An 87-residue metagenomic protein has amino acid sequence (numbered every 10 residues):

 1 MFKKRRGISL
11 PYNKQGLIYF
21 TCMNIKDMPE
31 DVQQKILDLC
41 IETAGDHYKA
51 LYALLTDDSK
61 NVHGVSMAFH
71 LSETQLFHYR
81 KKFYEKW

Functional and structural regions predicted by a protein language model:
M1-E42, H63: N-terminal interaction/assembly modules
K4-R6, G16, M23, Y52 (+3 more regions): Generic alpha-helical secondary structure signal
I25, G45, A50-L51, V65 (+1 more regions): Generic low-polarity alpha-helical segments
I36-D38, E42, L51, L71 (+1 more regions): Generic hydrophobic secondary-structure signal
E42-K60: Short amphipathic alpha helix immediately N-terminal
D57-T74: Helix-turn-helix DNA-binding module
R80, Y84-W87: C-terminal flanking helix
